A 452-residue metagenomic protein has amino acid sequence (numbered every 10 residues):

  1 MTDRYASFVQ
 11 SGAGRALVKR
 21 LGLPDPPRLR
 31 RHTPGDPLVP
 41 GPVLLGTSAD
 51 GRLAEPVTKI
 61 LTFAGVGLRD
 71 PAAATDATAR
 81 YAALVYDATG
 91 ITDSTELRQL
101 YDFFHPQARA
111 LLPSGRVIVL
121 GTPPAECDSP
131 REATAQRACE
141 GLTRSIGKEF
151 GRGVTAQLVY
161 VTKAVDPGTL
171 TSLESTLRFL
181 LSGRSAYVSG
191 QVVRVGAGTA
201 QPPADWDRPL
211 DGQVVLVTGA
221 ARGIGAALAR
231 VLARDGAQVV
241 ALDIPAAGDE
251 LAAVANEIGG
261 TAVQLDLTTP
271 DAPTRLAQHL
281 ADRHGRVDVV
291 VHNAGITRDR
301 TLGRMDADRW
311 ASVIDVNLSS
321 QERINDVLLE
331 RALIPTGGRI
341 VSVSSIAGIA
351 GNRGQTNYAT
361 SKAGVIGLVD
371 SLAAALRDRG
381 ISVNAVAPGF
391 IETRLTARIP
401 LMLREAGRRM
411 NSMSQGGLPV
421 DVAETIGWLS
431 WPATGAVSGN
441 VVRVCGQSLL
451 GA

Functional and structural regions predicted by a protein language model:
V66-A72, A237-A252: Conserved glycine-rich Rossmann-like NAD(P)H-binding loop of the short-chain dehydrogenase/reductase
E96, T301-L302, R309-W310, G407: Substrate-binding pocket helix/loop in short-chain dehydrogenase/reductase
A135-C139, N325, S361, V369: Active-site helix of classical SDR
R152-T155, Y187-G190, G337, R377 (+2 more regions): Short, small/polar-rich loop/turn modules that mediate ligand/substrate recognition or access, typified
K163-L173, N411-V422, A433: A conserved structural motif in NAD(P)-dependent oxidoreductases
S189-G212, S438-A452: Short C-terminal tail/terminal secondary-structure segment of NAD(P)H-dependent dehydrogenase/reductase domains
S345: Residue(s) in the substrate-gating loop at a strand-loop-helix junction that position the organic substrate next
